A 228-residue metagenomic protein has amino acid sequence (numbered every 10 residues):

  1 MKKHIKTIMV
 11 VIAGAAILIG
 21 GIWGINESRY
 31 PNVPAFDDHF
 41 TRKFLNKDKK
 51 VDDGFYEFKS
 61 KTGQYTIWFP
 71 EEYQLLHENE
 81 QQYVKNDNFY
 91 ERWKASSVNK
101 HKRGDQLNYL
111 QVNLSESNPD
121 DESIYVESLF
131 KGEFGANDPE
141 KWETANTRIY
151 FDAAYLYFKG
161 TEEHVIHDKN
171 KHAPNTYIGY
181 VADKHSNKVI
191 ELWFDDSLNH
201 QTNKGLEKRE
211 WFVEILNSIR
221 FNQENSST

Functional and structural regions predicted by a protein language model:
K2-W93, F194-T228: N-terminal targeting sequences that direct proteins away from the cytosol to non-cytosolic compartments
K47-K49, E57-F58, Q74, Q82-V84 (+3 more regions): Short, exposed beta-strand/loop patches in secreted or surface proteins that constitute
E57-K59, T66-W68, Q74, Q111-S115 (+3 more regions): Ser/Thr- (and often Asn-) enriched beta-sheet segments in non-cytosolic proteins
K59, Q111-S117, E163-D168, L198-L206: Second-shell loop/turn segments in exported
W68-Q74, K102-G104, Y150-A153, V181-V189 (+1 more regions): Short, solvent-exposed coil/turn segments at beta-strand boundaries
E91-E127: A short acidic-to-branched-hydrophobic micro-motif
P119-S123, K171-P174, Q201-F212: Solvent-exposed, acidic/flexible segments
I124-H185: Signature of long, low-cysteine stretches enriched in small and polar/charged residues
